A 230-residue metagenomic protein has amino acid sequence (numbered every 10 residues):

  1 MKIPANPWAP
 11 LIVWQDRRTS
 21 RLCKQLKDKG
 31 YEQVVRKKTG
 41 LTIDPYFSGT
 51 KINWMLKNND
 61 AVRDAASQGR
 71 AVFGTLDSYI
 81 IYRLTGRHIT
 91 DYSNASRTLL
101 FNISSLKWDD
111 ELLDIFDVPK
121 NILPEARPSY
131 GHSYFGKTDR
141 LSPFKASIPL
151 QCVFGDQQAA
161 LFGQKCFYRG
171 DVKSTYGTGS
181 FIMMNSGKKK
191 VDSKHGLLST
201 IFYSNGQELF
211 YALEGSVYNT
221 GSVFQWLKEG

Functional and structural regions predicted by a protein language model:
M1-I3: N-terminal, positively charged nucleic-acid-binding surface of large information/translation enzymes
A5, Q68-G69, Y130: Short loop/turn hinge sites at secondary-structure boundaries
A5-A9, V13: Short glycine-rich, Thr/Ser-proximal phosphate-binding strand/loop in the N-terminal lobe of ATP-dependent enzymes
D16: Carbohydrate-associated surface elements
S20, L26-T90, N94, L99-D110 (+2 more regions): Active-site core segments that coordinate phosphate-bearing ligands/cofactors across diverse enzyme families
R70, N121-L123: Flexible, glycine/charged-enriched surface loops at secondary-structure junctions
L123-A126, L150: Generic structural signal for residues in well-ordered beta-strands
E125-S133: Gly/charged, well-structured mid-domain segments that form the phosphate/adenylate-handling core of ATP-dependent
